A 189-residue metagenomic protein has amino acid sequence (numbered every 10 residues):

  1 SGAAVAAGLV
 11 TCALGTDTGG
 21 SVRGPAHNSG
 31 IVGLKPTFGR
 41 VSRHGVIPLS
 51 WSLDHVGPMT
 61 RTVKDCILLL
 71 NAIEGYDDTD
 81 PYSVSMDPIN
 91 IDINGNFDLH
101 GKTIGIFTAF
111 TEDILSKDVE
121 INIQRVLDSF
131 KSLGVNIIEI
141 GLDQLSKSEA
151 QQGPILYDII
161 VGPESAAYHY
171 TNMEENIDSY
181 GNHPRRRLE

Functional and structural regions predicted by a protein language model:
S1-H27, M59-V63, I67-L70: Active-site-proximal alpha-helical scaffold in enzymes
T16, A26-S29, R61-L68, L99 (+3 more regions): Conserved active-site and cofactor/substrate-binding residues in soluble primary-metabolism enzymes
T18-H44: Glycine/threonine-rich beta-strand-loop-alpha-helix active-site module that forms ligand/phosphate-binding
K35-I121, E175-N176: A short helix-breaking turn/cap at a secondary-structure junction
I91, K117-D143, H169-E175: Acyltransferase
D98-F107, I159-E189: Short helix-loop capping/hinge segments that flank enzyme active sites or metal/cofactor-binding pockets
G105, V135-Y157: Short connector loops at secondary-structure junctions
